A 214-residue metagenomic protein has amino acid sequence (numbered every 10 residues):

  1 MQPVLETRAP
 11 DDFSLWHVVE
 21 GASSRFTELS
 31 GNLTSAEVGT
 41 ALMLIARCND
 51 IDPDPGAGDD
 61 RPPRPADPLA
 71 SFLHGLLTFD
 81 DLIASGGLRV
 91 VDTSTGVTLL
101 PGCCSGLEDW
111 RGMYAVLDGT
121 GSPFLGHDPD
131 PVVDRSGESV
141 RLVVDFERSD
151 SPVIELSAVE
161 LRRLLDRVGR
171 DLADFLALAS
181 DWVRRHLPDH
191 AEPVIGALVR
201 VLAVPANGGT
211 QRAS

Functional and structural regions predicted by a protein language model:
M1-L69: N-terminal "first-domain core" detector
V4, G87-R89, L99, V132 (+1 more regions): Ordered hydrophobic segments in well-structured contexts
D11, G96-P101, E147-L156: Short, surface-exposed beta-strand/loop "edge" segments at domain boundaries and coil↔beta transitions
E37-T40, P68, F72, D109 (+3 more regions): Exposed alpha-helical structural elements
R47, H74, G96-V97, G102 (+6 more regions): Long compositionally biased, domain-poor regions of proteins
P65-P123: Aromatic- and glycine-enriched beta-alpha-beta binding-site module
D109-E160: An exposed acidic His-Trp-rich patch
I154-S214: Mixed-charge, glycine-accented linear interaction segment located at domain edges/termini
